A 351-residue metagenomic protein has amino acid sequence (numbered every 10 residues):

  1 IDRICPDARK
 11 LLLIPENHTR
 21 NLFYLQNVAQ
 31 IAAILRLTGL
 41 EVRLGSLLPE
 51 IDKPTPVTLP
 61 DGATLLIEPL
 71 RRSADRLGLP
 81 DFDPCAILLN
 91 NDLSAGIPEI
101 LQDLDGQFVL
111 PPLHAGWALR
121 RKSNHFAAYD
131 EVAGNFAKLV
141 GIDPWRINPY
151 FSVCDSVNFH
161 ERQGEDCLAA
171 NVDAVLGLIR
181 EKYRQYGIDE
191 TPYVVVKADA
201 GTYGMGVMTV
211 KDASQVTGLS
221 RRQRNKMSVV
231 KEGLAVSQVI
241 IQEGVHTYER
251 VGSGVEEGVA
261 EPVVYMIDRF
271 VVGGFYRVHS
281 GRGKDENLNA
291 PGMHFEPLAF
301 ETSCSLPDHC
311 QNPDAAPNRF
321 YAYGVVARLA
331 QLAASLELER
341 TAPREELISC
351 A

Functional and structural regions predicted by a protein language model:
I1-L35, R43-E190: Conserved N-proximal alpha/beta basic substrate-recognition cap immediately N-terminal to, or forming the N-lobe
E16, D92, A198-D199, G244: Short, well-ordered beta-to-alpha junction loops that form the rim of enzyme active sites and present histidine/acidic
F23, N27, N171, Q215 (+1 more regions): Short amphipathic alpha-helical segments
L40: Short phosphate-binding/catalytic loops that engage adenosine nucleotides
E50-I51, P149-F151, P192, V196-D199 (+1 more regions): A glycine-rich phosphate-binding loop feature that marks nucleotide/adenosyl-phosphate handling sites
L59-R71, I100-P112, Y193, A198-V207 (+2 more regions): A short, terminal or domain-edge coil/loop segment
I87, N171-E181, Y186-Y193, A200-M205 (+1 more regions): Phosphate-binding site of ATP-dependent enzymes
F270, R277-A351: C-terminal active-site "lid" helix and adjoining low-complexity regulatory extension at the edge of ATP-using catalytic
